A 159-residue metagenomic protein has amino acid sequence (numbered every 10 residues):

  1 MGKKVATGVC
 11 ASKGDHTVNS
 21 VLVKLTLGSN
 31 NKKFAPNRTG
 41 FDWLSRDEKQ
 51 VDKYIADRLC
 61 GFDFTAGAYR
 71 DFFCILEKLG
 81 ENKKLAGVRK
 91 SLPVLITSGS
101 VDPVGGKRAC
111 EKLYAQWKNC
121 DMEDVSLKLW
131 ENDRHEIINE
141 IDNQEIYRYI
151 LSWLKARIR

Functional and structural regions predicted by a protein language model:
M1-L59: Alpha/beta-hydrolase-fold enzymes
T65-A86: Active-site nucleophile elbow and catalytic-triad environment of alpha/beta-hydrolase enzymes
V88-V94, C120-E123: Short, proline-enriched alpha-helix->beta-strand connector loops that line the catalytic pocket of alpha/beta-hydrolase
I96-S98: Short beta-strand/loop motif that positions the catalytic acidic residue of the alpha/beta-hydrolase fold
S100-D102, D133-R134: Acidic beta-to-alpha connecting loop that harbors the catalytic carboxylate
P103-K112: Conserved alpha/beta-hydrolase "acid-adjacent" motif
L113-Q116, I146: A general structural detector for well-ordered alpha-helical segments in enzyme core domains, enriched
C120-R159: Catalytic active-site module of serine/aspartate enzymes centered on a nucleophile-bearing elbow/loop
